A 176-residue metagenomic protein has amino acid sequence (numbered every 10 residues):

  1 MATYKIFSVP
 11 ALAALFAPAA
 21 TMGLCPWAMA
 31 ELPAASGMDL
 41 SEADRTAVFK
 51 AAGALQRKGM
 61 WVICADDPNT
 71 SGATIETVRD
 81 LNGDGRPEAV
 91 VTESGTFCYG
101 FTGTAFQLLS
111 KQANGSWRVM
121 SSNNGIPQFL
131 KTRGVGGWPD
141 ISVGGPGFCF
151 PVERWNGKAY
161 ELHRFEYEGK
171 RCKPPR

Functional and structural regions predicted by a protein language model:
A2-S8, C25-K50, F129-R176: Acidic, small-residue rich beta-repeat scaffolds with periodic aromatic anchors
F7-A19: Sec-dependent N-terminal signal peptides
A17-W27: C-terminal segment of classical bacterial N-terminal signal peptides
M60-T74, M120-T132, P174-P175: Repeat-based blade/solenoid architectures
L81-S94, G134-G145: Acidic/hydrophobic-patterned starts of short beta strands in beta-sheet-rich repeat architectures
G95-C98, F148: Short glycine/acidic-enriched loop and turn motifs that connect beta-strands
Y99-T104: Short, solvent-exposed loop/turn segments at conserved positions within beta-propeller repeat blades
L108, S116-S122, R154-R164: Surface-exposed loop/turn elements that mediate protein-protein interactions on large endomembrane-trafficking
